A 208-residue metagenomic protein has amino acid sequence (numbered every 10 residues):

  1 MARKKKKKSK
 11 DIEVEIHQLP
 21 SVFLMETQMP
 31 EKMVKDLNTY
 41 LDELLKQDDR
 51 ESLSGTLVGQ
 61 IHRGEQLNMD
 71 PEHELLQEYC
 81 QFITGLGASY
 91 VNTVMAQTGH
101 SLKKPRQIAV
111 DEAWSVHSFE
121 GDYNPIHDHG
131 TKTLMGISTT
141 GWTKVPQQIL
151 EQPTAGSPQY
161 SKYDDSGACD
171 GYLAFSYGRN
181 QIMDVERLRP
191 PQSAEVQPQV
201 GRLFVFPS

Functional and structural regions predicted by a protein language model:
R3-P105, G121-P125, G167-Y172: Non-heme Fe(II)/2-oxoglutarate
D11, T98-S101, Q107-I108, G178-Q181 (+1 more regions): Short secondary-structure boundary micro-motifs
M25, D111, I137-T139: Hydrophobic residues positioned within well-ordered beta-strands of beta-sheet architectures
L86-S89, W114, S138: Generic beta-strand or strand-like secondary-structure segments
Q107-H117: A short glycine-rich, His/Asp/Glu-containing loop-to-beta-strand
V116-V205: Catalytic core of non-heme Fe(II) oxygenases with the double-stranded beta-helix
